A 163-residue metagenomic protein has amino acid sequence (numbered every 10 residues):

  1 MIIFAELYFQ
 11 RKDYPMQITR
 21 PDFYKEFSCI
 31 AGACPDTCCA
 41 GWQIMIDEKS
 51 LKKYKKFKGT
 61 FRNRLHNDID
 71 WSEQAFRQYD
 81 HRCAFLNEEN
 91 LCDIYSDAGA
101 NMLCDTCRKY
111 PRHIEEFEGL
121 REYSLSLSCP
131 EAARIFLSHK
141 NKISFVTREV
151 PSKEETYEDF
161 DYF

Functional and structural regions predicted by a protein language model:
I2-P15: Short, Lys/Arg-enriched N-terminal segments with co-localized hydrophobic residues within the first ~10-30 amino acids
P15-D161: Hydrophobic scaffolds flanking metal-cofactor catalytic centers in soluble metalloenzymes
